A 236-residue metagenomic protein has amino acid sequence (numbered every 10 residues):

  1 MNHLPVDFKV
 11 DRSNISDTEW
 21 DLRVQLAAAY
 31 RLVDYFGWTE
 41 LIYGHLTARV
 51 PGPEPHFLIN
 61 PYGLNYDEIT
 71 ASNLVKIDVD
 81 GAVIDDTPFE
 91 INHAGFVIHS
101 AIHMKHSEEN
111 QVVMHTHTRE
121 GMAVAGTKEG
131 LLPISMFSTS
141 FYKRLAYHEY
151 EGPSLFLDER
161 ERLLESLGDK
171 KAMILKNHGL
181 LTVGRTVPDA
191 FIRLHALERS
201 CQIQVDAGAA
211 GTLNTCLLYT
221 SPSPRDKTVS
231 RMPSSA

Functional and structural regions predicted by a protein language model:
N2-S16: Generic N-terminal amphipathic, Lys/Arg-enriched alpha-helix
S16-W20, D85-H93, A146-S154: Flexible, glycine/proline-enriched loop segments at strand-loop-helix junctions that form or flank small-ligand binding
E19-L26, L41, I91, G95 (+5 more regions): Generic structural signal for well-ordered, non-membrane alpha-helical segments in soluble metabolic enzymes
L22-M114, G121-L132, S138-T139: An anion-binding catalytic pocket shared by soluble metabolic enzymes
R119-E161: Class I SAM-dependent methyltransferase SAM-binding "motif I" and its flanking Rossmann-like core
L145-E198, V205: A contiguous pocket-lining binding segment that forms or flanks enzyme active sites
I192-S221: Glycine/small-residue-rich hydrophobic helix-like segments
Y219-T228, A236: Conserved small/polar residues in nucleotide/adenosyl-binding loops
